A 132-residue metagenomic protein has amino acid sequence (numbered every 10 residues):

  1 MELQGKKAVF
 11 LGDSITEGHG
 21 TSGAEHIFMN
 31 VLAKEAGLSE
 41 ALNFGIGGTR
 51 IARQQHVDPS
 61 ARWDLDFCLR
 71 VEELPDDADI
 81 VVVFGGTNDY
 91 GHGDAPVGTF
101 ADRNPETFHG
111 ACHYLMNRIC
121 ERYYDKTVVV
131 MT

Functional and structural regions predicted by a protein language model:
V9, I15-D102, E106, G110: Conserved SGNH/GDSL esterase-like catalytic core that processes O-acyl groups on lipids and polysaccharides
L11-G12, M131: Short hydrophobic segments within beta-strands
F84-Y90, D94, M116-T132: Active-site segments of SGNH/GDSL-like serine hydrolases that catalyze O-acetyl group transfer/hydrolysis on lipids
A111-L115: Alpha-helical packing segments of well-folded alpha/beta enzyme cores
